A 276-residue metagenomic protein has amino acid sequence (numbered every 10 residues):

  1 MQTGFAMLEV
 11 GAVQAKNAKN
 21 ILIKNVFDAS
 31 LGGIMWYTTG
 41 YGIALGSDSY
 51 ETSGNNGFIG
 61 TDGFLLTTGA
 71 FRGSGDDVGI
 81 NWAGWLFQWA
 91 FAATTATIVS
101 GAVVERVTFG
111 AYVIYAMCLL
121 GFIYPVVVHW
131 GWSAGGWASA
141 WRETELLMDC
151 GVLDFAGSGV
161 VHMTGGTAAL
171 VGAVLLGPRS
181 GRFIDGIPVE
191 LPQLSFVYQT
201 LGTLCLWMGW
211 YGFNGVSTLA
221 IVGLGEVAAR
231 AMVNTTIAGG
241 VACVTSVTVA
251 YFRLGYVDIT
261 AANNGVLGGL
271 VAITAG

Functional and structural regions predicted by a protein language model:
M1-G276: Hydrophobic alpha-helical transmembrane bundles of multi-pass membrane proteins
